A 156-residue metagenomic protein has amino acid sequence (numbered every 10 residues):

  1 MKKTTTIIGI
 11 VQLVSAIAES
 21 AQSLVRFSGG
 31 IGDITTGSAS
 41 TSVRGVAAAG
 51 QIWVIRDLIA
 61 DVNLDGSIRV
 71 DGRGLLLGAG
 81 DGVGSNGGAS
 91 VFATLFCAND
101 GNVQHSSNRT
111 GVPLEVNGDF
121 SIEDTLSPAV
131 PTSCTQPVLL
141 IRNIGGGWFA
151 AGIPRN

Functional and structural regions predicted by a protein language model:
M1-T4: Positively charged n-region of N-terminal signal peptides that target proteins for export
I8-A16: Bacterial N-terminal signal peptides
Q22-G66: Transition segment at domain starts
V70-G72: Aromatic/hydrophobic beta-strand junction motif of beta-rich domains
G74-G84: Short amphipathic, basic-aromatic surface patches that mediate peripheral association with negatively charged
V83-V91: Short coil-to-beta strand junction motifs in C2/discoidin
F92-F96: Beta-strand signatures of extracellular beta-sandwich domains
G101-N156: Helix-rich interaction surfaces within compact, conserved domain-sized segments that mediate assembly or partner
